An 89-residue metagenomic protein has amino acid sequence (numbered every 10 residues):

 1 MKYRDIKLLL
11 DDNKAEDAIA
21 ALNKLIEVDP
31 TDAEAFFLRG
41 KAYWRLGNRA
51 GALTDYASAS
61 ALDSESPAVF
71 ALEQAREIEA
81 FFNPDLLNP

Functional and structural regions predicted by a protein language model:
K24-E27, S60-A61: Conserved structural position within tetratricopeptide repeats
P30, D63-S64: Short coil turns that delineate tetratricopeptide repeat
L38, A71-L72: Canonical tetratricopeptide repeat
